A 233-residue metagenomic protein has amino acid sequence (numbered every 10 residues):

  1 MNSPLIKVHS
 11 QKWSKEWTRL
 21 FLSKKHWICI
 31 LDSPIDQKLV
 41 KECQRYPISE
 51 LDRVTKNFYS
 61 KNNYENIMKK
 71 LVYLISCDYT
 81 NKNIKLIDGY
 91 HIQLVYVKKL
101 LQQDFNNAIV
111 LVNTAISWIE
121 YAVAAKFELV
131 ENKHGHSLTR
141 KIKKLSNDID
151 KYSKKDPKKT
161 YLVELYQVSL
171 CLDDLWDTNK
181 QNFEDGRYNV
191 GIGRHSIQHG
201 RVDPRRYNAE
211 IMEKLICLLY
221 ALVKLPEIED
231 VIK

Functional and structural regions predicted by a protein language model:
M1-T80: Internal, Lys/Arg-enriched amphipathic helical interaction segments that engage polyanionic partners
Q11, Q37, Q44, Q93 (+4 more regions): Residue-identity detector for glutamine
R19, R53, N57, N66-Y73 (+8 more regions): Charged/polar, solvent-exposed surface patches and flexible loops
K24-W27, L31-L51, K56, L86 (+4 more regions): Charge-enriched interaction surfaces
K70-G89, S153, P157-T160, N179-F183: An acidic intrinsically disordered interaction segment
T80-E120: A long, hydrophobic alpha-helical segment
N106-K233: Amphipathic, oligomerization/interface secondary-structure segments
